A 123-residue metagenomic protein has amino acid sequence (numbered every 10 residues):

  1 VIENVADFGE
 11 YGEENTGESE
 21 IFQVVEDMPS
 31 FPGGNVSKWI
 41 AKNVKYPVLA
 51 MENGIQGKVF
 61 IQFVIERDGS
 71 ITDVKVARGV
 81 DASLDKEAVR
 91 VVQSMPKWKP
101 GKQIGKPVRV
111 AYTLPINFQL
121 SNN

Functional and structural regions predicted by a protein language model:
V1-N123: Charge-biased low-complexity segments
